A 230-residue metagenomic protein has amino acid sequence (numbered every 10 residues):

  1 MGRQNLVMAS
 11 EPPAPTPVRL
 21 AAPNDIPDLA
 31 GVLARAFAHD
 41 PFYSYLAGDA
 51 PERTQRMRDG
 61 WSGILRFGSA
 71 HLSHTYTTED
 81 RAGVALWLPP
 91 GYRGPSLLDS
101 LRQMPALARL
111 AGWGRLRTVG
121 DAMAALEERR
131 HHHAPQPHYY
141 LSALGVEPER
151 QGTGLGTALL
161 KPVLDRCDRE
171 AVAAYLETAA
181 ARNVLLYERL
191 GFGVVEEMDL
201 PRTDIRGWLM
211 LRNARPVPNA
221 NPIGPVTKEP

Functional and structural regions predicted by a protein language model:
P17-G31, R35: A short beta-loop-alpha structural element at the N-terminal edge of CoA-dependent acyl/N-acetyltransferase catalytic
R56-Y76, P135-Y140: A short helix-loop-beta-strand connector motif used in the catalytic cores of GNAT acetyltransferases and, in some
S69-L88, G145-E147: Conserved beta-hairpin
V84-G145, Q151, P201-I205: Conserved acyl-donor/pantetheine-binding loop and adjacent beta-alpha core of acyl/acetyltransferases and related
P137-Y139, R166-A179: Conserved GNAT acetyl-CoA-binding A-motif
V146, G152-D165, R189: Conserved acetyl-CoA-binding loop-helix of GNAT-fold acetyltransferases
T157, R169-A171, A180-E197, T203-D204: Conserved active-site alpha-helix within GNAT-family acetyltransferase domains
V172, L176-A181, L200-P230: C-terminal "cap" of GNAT-fold acetyltransferases
